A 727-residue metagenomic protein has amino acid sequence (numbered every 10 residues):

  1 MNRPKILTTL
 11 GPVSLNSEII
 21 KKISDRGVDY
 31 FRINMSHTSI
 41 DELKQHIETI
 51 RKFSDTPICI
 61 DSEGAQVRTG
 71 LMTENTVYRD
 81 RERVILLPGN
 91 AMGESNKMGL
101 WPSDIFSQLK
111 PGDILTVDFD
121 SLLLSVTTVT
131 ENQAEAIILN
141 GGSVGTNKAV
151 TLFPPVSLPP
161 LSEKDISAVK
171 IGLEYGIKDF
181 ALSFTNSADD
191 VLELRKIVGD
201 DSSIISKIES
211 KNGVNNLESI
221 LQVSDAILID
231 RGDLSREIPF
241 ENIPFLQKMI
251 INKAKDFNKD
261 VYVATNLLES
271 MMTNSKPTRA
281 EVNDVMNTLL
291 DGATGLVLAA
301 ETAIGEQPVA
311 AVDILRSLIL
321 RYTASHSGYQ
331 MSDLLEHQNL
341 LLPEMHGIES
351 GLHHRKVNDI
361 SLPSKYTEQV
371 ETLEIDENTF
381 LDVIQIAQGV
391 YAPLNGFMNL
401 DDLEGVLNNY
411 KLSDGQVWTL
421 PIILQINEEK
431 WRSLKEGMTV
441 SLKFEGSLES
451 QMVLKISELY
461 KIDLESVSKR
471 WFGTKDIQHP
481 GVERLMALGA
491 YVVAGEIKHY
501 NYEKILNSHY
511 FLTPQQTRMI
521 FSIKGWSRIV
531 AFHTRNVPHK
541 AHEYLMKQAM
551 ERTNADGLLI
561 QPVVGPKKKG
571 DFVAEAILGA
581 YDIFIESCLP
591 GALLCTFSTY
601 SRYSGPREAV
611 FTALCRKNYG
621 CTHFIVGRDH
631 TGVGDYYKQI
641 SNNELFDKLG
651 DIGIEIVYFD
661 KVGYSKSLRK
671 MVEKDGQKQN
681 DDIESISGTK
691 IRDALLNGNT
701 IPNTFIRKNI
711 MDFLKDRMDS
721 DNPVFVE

Functional and structural regions predicted by a protein language model:
M1-N339: Non-catalytic helical/linker scaffolds that mediate oligomerization, partner binding, and domain coupling around large
N339-E727: Active-site cores that bind ATP or allylic diphosphates and position pyrophosphate for catalysis
